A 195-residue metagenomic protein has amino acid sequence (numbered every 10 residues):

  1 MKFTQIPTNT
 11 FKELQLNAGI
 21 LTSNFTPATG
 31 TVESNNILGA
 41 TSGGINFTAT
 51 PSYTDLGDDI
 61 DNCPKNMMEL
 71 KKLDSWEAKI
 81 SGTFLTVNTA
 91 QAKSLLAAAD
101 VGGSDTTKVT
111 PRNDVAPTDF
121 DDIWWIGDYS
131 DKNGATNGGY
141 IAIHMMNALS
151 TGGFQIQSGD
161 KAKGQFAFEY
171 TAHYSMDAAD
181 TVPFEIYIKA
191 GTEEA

Functional and structural regions predicted by a protein language model:
M1-A92, N147-Q165: Solvent-exposed edge beta-strands and adjacent loop segments that serve as assembly or binding interfaces
K2-Q5, K12-T22, D122-D128, N137-H144 (+1 more regions): Ordered hydrophobic segments in well-structured contexts
G57-D61, K71, W124, V182 (+2 more regions): Intrinsically disordered, low-complexity regions of eukaryotic proteins
K71-L73, D105-T110, F168-A172: Glycine-rich loops and low-complexity Gly/Arg-rich segments that provide flexible linkers or classic glycine-based
K79-T83, W124-I126, A167-T171: Beta-strand secondary-structure signal
T83-V87, S130, T171-S175: Solvent-exposed residues in well-ordered beta-strands and their adjoining turns, especially edge/terminal strands
A90-M145: Short helix-loop boundary/capping segments
Y140-A195: Mixed-charge, glycine-accented linear interaction segment located at domain edges/termini
